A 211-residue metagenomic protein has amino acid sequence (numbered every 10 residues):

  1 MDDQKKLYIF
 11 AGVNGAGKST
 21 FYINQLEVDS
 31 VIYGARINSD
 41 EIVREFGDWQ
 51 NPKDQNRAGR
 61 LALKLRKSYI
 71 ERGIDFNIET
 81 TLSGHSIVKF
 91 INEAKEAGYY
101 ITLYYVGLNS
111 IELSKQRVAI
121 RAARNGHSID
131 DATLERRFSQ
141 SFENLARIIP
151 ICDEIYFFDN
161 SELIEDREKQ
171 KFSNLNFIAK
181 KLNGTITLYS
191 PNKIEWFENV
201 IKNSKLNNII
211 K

Functional and structural regions predicted by a protein language model:
M1-K5, Y69-I70: Phosphate-binding P-loop
L7-I9: Short hydrophobic/aromatic beta-strand immediately N-terminal to the Walker A/P-loop
V13-N14: The conserved Walker
K18: Conserved lysine of the Walker
I23-I74: Conserved substrate/cofactor phosphate-moiety recognition/catalytic segment in nucleotide-dependent phosphotransferases
R57-V106, S141, Y156: Glycine-rich phosphate-binding loop used to anchor ATP phosphates in small-molecule kinases, encompassing both
Y99-L145: A glycine- and Lys/Arg-enriched "phosphate-lid" helix/loop adjacent to the NTP-binding pocket of small-molecule kinases
I149-K211: NTP-dependent small-molecule kinase module
